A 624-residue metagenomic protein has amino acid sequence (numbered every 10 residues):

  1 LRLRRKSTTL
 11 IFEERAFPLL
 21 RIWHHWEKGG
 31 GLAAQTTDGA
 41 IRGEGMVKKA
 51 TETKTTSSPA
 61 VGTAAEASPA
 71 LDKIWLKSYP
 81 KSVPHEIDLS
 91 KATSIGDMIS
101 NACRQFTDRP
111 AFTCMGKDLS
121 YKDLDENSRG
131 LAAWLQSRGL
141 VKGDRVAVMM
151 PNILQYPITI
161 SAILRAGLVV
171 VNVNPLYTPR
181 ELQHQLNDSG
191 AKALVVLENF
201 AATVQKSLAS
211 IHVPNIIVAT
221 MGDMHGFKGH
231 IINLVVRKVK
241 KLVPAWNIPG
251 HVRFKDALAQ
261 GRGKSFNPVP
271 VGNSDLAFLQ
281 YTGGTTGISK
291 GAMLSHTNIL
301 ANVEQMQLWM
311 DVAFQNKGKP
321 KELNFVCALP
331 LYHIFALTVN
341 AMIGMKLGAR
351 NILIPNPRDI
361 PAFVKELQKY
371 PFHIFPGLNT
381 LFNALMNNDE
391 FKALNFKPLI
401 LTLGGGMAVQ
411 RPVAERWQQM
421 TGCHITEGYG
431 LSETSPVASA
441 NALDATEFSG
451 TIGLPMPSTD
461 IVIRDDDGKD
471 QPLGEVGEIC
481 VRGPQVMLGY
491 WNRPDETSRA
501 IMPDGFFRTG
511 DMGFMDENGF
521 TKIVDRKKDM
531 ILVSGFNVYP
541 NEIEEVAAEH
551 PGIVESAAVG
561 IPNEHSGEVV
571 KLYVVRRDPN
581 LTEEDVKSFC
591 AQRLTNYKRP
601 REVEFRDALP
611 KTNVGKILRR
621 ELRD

Functional and structural regions predicted by a protein language model:
L76-K77, Q205-N273: ANL superfamily adenylate-forming
I87-K91, S100, D108-I153, P157-S161 (+1 more regions): Conserved AMP-binding/adenylate-forming core of the ANL superfamily
T107, A245-Y281, I288, A313-N324: Conserved pre-ATP/AMP-binding loop-to-beta segment of ANL
S120-K122, P268, A277-E304: Conserved AMP-binding A3 loop
D125-G130, A259-K264, N273, A292-K317 (+1 more regions): Conserved structural elements of the adenylate-forming
Y177, H184, L194-E198, D470 (+8 more regions): AMP-binding/adenylate-forming catalytic core of the ANL superfamily
L300-N324, Y332-H373, N388: Conserved AMP-binding/adenylation subdomain of ANL enzymes
A349, K369-P376, M386-E447, D460: Gly/Ser/Thr-rich phosphate-binding loop
